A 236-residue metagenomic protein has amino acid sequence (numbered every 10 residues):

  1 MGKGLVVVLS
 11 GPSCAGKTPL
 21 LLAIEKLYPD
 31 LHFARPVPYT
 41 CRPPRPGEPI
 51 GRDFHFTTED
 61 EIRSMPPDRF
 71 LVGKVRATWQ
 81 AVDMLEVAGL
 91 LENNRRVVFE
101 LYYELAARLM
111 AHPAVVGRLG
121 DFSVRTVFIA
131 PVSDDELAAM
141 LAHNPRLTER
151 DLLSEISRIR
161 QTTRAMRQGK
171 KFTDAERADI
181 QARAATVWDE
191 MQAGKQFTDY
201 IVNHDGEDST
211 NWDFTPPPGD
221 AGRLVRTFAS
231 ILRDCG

Functional and structural regions predicted by a protein language model:
G2-V7, N94-R95: Pre-Walker A (Motif I) flank of P-loop NTPase domains
G11-P12: P-loop (Walker A) phosphate-binding loop of NTP-binding proteins
A15: ATP-binding Walker
T18: Walker A/P-loop
D30-P44: Short beta-strand-centered segment that lines the nucleotide-binding/catalytic pocket of NTP-utilizing
T40-A107: ATP-dependent small-molecule kinase phosphotransfer cores that center on conserved nucleotide phosphate-binding segments
V98-Y103, V116-R167: Conserved phosphate-donor/acceptor-positioning beta-strand/loop module used by diverse small-molecule
A165-G236: NTP-dependent small-molecule kinase module
